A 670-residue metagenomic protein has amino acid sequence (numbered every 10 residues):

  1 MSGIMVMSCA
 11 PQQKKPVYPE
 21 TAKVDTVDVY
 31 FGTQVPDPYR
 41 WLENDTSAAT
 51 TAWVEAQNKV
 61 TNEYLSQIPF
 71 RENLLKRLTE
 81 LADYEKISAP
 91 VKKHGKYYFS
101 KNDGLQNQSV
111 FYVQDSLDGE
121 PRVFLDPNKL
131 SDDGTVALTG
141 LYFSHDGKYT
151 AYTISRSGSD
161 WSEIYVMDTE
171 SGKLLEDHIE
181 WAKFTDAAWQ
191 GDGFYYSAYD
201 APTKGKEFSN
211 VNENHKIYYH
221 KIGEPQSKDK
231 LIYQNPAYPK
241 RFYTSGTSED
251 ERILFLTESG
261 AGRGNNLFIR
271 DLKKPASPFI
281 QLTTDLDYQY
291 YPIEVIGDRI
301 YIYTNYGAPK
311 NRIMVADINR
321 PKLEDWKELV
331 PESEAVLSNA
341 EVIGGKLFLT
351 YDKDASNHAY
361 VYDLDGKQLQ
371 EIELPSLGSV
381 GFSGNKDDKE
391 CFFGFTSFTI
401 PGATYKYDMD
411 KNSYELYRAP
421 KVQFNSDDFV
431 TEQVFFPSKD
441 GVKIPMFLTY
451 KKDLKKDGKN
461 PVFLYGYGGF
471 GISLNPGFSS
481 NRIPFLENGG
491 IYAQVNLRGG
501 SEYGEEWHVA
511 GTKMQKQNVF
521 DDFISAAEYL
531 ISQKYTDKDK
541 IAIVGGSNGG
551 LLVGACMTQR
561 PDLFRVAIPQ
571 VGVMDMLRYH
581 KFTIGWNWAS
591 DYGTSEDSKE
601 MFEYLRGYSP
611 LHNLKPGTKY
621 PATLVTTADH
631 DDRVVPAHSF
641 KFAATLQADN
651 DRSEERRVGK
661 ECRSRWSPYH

Functional and structural regions predicted by a protein language model:
M1-G3: Sec-dependent N-terminal signal peptides
M7-S8: C-terminal motif of bacterial Sec signal peptides marking the signal peptidase cleavage site
K14-F31: Short acidic, Pro/Gly- and aromatic-enriched capping/linker segments at domain boundaries
E20, T33-K96, S100-V123, P127-K459 (+4 more regions): Peripheral, non-catalytic segments that deliver or gate enzyme domains
V462, L486-N496: A fold-wide structural signal in alpha/beta-hydrolase
G466-G468, T627: The conserved beta1-alpha1 loop
Q494-K660: Active-site-proximal cap/loop segments of hydrolase catalytic domains
G659-H670: Positively charged, low-complexity/disordered segments
